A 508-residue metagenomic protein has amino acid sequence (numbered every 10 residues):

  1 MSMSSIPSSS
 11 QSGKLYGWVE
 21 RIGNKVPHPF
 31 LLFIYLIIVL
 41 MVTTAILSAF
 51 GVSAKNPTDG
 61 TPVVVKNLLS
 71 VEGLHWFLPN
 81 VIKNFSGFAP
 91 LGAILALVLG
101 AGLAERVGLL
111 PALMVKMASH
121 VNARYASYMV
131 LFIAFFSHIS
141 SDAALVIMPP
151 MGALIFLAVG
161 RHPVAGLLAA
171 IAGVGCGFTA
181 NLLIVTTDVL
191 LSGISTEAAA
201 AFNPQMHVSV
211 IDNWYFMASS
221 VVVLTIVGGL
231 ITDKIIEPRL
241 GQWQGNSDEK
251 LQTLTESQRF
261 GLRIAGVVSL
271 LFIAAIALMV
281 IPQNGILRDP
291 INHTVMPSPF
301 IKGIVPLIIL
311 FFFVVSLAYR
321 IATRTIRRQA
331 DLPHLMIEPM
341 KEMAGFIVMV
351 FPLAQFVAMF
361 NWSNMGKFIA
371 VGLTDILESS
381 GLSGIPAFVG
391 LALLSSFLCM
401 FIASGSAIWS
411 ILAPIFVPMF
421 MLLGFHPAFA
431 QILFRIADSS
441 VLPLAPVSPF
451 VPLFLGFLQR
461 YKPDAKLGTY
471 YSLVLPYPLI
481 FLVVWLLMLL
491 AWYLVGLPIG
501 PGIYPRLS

Functional and structural regions predicted by a protein language model:
K14-L15, S53-G87, A201-S209, V280-P299 (+1 more regions): Interfacial loop/helix-cap signal at membrane boundaries in integral membrane proteins
E20, P149, A153-W243, K250-Q258 (+3 more regions): Membrane-core helix-loop-helix motifs of multi-pass transport proteins
V26-I34, I38, V64-P111, P297-G366: Core transmembrane alpha-helical segments of multi-pass membrane transporters/permeases
F33-S48, I94-G102, I133-S137, G173-G177 (+6 more regions): Hydrophobic core segments of alpha-helical transmembrane domains in multi-pass membrane transport and ion-translocation
I46-E72, T187-L190, N284-H293, S363-G372 (+1 more regions): Interfacial/capping segments of alpha-helical transmembrane domains
E72-G73, F85-L91, A118-M129, P163-A165 (+4 more regions): Membrane-interfacial loop-to-helix junctions in multi-pass transporters
I94-L95, N122-A153, A158, I347-F356 (+2 more regions): Hydrophobic alpha-helical transmembrane segments of multi-pass integral membrane proteins, predominantly secondary
V121, G366, S380-L507: C-terminal transmembrane helix pair
